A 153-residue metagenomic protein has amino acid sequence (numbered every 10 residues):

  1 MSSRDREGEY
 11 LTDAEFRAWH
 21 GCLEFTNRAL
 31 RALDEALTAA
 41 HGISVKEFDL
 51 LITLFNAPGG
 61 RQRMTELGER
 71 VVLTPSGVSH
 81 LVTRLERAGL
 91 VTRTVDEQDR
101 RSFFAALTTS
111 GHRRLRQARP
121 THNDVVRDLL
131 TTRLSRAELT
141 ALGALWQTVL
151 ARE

Functional and structural regions predicted by a protein language model:
M1-H41, A88-L90, A151: N-terminal leader segment of winged-helix/HTH proteins
R4-R6, T83-A141: Charged, amphipathic alpha-helical coiled-coil/dimerization segments
T26-A29, L33, V71, R114 (+2 more regions): Alpha-helical linker/hinge and terminal dimerization helices associated with HTH transcriptional regulators
R31-T74: N-terminal helix-turn-helix DNA-binding core of bacterial DNA-binding proteins
M64, V82-T83: Short, hydrophobic-biased segments on the C-terminal half of alpha helices that form "recognition helices"
L139-E153: Exposed, interaction-prone assembly regions rather than primary DNA-binding/catalytic cores
